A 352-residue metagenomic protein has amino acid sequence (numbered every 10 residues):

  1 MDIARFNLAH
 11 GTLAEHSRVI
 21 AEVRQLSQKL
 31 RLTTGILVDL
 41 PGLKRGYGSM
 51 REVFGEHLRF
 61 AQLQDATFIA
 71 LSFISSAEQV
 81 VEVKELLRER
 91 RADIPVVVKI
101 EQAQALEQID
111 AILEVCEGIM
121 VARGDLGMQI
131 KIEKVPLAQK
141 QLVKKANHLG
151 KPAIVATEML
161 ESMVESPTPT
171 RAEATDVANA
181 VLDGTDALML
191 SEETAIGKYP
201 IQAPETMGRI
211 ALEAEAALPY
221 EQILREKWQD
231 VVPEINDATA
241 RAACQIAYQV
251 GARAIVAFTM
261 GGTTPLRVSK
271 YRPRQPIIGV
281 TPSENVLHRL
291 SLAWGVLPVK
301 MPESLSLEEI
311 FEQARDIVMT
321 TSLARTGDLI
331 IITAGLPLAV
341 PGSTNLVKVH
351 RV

Functional and structural regions predicted by a protein language model:
M1-V352: Non-catalytic helical/linker scaffolds that mediate oligomerization, partner binding, and domain coupling around large
